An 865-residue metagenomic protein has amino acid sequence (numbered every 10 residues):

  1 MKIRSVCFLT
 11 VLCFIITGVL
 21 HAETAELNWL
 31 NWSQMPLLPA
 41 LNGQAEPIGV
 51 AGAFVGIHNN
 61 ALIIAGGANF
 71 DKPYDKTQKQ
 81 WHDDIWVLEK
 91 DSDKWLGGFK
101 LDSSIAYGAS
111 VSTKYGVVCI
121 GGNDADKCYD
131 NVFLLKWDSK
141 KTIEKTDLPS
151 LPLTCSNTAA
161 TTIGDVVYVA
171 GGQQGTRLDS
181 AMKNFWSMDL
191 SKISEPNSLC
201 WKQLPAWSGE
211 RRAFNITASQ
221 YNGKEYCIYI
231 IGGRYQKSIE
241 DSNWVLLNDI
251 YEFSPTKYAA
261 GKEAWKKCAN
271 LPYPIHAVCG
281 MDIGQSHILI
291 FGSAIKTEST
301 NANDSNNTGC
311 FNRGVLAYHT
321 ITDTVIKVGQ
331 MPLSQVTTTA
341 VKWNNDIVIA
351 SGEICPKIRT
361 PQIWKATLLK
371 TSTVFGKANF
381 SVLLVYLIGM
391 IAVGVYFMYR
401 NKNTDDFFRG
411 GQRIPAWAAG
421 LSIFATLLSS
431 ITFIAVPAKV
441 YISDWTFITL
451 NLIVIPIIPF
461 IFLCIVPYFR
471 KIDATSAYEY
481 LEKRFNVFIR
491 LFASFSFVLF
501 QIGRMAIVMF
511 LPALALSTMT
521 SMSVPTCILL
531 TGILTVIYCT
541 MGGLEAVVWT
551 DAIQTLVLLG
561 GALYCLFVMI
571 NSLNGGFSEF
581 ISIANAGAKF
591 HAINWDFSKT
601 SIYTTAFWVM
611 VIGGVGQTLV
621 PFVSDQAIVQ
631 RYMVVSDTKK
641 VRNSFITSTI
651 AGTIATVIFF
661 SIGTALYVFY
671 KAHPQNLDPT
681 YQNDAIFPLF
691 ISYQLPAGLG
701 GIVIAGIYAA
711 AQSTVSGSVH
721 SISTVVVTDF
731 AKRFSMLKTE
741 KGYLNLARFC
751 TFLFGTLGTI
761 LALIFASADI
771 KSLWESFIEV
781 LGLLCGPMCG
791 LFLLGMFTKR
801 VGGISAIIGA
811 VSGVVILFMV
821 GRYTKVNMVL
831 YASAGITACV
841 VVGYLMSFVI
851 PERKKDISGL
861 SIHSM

Functional and structural regions predicted by a protein language model:
M1-F8: Bacterial N-terminal signal peptides that target proteins for export
K2, F14-I15, D856, S861: Generic short N-terminal amphipathic or hydrophobic helices
I3, E89, E210-R211, G233 (+4 more regions): Short, intrinsically disordered low-complexity segments
F8-G18: Bacterial N-terminal signal peptides
H21-T24, V623: Intrinsically disordered, low-complexity regulatory regions of eukaryotic regulatory proteins
E23-F375: Kelch-like beta-propeller repeat domains
T371-M865: Membrane-embedded helix-loop-helix hairpins and adjacent transmembrane boundary segments in multi-pass transporters
